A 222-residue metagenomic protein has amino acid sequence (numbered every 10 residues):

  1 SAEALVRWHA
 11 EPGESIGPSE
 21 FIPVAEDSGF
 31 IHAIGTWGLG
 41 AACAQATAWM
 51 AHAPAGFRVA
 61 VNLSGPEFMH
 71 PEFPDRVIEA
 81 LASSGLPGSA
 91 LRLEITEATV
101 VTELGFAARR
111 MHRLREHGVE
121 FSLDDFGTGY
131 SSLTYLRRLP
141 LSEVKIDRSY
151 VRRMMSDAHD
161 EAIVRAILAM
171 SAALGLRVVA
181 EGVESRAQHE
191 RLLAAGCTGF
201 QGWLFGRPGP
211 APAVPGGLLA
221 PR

Functional and structural regions predicted by a protein language model:
S1, H32-L39, P74, V164: Hydrophobic face of alpha-helices
S1-E3, G17, I34, A90: Short beta-strand edge/capping elements of PAS-family sensory modules
L5-G13, L39, S64-P71, A90-G105 (+1 more regions): EAL-family c-di-GMP phosphodiesterase catalytic domain
E11-P12, W37-L63, E79-A90, H117: Helix C-cap/alpha-to-beta connector motif
S28-F30: Catalytic-site/binding-pocket detector for metal-dependent nucleotidyl cyclases and the c-di-GMP signaling machinery
R110: Conserved functional hotspot residues or short segments at active or partner-binding sites across diverse domains
